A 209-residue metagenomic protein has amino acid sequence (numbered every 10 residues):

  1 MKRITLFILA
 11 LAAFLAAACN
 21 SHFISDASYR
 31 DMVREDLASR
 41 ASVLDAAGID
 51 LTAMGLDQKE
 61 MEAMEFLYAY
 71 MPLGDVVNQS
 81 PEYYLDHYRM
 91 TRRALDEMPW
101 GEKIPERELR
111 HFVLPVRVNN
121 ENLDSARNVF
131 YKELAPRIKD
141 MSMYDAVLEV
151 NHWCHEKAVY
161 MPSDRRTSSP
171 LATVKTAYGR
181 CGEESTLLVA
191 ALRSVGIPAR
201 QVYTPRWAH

Functional and structural regions predicted by a protein language model:
M1-I4: Positively charged n-region of N-terminal signal peptides that target proteins for export
I8-A16: Bacterial N-terminal signal peptides
C19-N151, E156, S163, T173 (+1 more regions): N-terminal accessory/pre-domain segments preceding catalytic cores
H22, P136, H152, S163-L171 (+1 more regions): Hydrophobic/aromatic-rich core segments of domains that either
S142, G179-R180: Residues that cap or flank secondary-structure elements
V159-M161, Y178: Aromatic-lined, polymer-binding surfaces characteristic of secreted/periplasmic polysaccharide-degrading enzymes
